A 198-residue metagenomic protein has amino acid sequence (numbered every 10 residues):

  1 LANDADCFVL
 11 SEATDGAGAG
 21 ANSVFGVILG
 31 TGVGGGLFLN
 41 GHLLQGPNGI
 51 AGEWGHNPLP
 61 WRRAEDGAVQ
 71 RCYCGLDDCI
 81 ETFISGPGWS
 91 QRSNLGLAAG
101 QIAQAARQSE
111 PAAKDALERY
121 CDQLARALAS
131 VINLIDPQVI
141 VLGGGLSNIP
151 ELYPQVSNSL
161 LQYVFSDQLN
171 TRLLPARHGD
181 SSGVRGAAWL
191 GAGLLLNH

Functional and structural regions predicted by a protein language model:
L1-A13, A17-A19, F25-V27: ATP-dependent carbohydrate kinase catalytic cores
A2, N57, A176: Hydrophobic residues at beta-strand termini and immediately following loops that shape nucleotide-binding pockets
D4, G30, A187: Active-site glycine-centered loops adjacent to acidic/histidine catalytic or metal-binding residues that shape
A5-D6, I50, D180: A generic "binding-loop/recognition-motif" signal
D6, H42, L146-S147: Short, glycine/serine-rich, charged loops/turns that create anion-binding and catalytic segments at active sites
S11-A21, W61-H198: ATP-binding/phosphotransfer module of carbohydrate and carboxylate kinases, centering on a glycine-rich
A19-E81: Glycine-rich phosphate-binding loop of actin/hexokinase-like ATP-binding domains
